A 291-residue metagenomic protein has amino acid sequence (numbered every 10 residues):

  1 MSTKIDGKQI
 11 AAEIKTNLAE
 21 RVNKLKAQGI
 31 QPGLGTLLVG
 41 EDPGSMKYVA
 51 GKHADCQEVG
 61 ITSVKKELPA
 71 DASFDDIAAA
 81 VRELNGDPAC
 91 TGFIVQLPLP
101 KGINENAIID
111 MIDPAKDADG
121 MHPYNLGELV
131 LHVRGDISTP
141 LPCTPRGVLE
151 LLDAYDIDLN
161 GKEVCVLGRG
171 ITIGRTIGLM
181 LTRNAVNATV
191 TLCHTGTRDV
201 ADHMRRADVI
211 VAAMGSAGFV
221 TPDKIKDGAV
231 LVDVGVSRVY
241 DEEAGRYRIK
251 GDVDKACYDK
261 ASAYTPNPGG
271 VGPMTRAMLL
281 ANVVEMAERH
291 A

Functional and structural regions predicted by a protein language model:
M1-I30: Positively charged, low-complexity intrinsically disordered leader regions
Q31-G40: Short beta-strand segments enriched in small/hydrophobic residues
L34, C56-A70, T189-L192: Short beta-strand elements in bilobed, periplasmic/extracellular small-molecule ligand-binding domains
V39-H53, K101, S138-V230, R246-Y258: Glycine-rich phosphate/diphosphate-binding loop of Rossmann-like nucleotide-binding domains
D76-P88: Short, well-structured alpha-helical segments in soluble
I94-V164: Anion-binding alpha/beta catalytic cores of soluble intermediary-metabolism enzymes, centered on
L97, M214, V234-G235: Glycine-rich, N-terminal phosphate-binding loop of Rossmann-like dinucleotide-binding domains
N106-D119, P123-V130, G235-H290: Rossmann-fold NAD(P)-binding glycine/threonine-rich loop
